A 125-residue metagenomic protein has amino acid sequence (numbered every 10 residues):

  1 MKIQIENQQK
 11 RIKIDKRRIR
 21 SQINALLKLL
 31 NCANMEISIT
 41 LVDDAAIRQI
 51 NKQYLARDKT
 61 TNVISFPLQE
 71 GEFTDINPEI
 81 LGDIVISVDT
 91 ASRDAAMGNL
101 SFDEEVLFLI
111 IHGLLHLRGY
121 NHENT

Functional and structural regions predicted by a protein language model:
M1-L107, L115-T125: An acidic/histidine-cluster motif and surrounding catalytic segment that typifies divalent-metal-assisted enzyme active
